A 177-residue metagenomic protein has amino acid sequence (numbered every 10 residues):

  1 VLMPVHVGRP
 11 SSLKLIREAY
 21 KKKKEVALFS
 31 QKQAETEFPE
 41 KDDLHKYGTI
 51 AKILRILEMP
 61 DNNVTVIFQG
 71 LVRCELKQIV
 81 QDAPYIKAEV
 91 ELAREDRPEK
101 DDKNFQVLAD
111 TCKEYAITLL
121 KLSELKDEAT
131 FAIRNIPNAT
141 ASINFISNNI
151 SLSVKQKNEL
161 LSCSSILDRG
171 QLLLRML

Functional and structural regions predicted by a protein language model:
V1-L177: N-terminal low-complexity, acidic/polar interaction/targeting segments
